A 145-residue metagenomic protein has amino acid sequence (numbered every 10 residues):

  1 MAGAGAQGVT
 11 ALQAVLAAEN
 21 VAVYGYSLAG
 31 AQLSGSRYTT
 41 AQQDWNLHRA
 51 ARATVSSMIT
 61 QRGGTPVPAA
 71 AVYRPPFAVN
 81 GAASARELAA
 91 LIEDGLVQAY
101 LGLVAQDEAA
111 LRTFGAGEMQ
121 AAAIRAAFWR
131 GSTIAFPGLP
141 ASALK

Functional and structural regions predicted by a protein language model:
M1-K145: All-alpha RGS (Regulator of G-protein Signaling) helical domain and cognate RGS-like helical scaffolds
